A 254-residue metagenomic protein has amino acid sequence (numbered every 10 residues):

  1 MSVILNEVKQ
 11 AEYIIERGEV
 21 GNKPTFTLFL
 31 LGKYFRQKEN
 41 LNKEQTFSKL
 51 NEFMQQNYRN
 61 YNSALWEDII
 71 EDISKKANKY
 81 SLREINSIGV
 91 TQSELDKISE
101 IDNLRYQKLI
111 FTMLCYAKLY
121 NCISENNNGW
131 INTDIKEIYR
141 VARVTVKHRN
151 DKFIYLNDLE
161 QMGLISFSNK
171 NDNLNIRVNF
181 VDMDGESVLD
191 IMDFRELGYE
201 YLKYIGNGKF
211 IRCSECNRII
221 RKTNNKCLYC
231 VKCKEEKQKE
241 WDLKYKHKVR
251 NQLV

Functional and structural regions predicted by a protein language model:
M1-R105, G129, I135-E200: Modules that initiate DNA replication and primer synthesis
E44, N121, N150, D242-Y245: Short linear functional motifs in flexible/disordered or boundary regions
R105-C122: Detector for short helical micro-motifs
C122-N126, V254: Acidic, Ser/Thr-rich low-complexity linear motifs
N128-G129, G208: Thiolate-centered catalytic microenvironments shared by cysteine-dependent enzyme domains
L202-V254: BZIP DNA-binding basic region
